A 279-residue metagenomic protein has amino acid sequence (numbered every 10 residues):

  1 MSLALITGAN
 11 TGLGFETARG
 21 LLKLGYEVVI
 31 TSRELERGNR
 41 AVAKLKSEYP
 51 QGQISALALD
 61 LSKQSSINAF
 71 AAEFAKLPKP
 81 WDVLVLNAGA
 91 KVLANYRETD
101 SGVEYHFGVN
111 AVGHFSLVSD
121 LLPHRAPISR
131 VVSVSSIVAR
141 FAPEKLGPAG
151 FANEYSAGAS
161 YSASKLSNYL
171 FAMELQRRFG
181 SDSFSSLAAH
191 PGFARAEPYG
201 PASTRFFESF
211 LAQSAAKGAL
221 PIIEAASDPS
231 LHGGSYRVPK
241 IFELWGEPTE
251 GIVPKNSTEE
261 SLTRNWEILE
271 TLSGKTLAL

Functional and structural regions predicted by a protein language model:
N10-T11, E34: Conserved glycine-rich cofactor-binding loop
G14-F15: N-terminal Rossmann-fold NAD(P) dinucleotide-binding loop
L24-R40: Conserved glycine-rich Rossmann-like NAD(P)H-binding loop of the short-chain dehydrogenase/reductase
L35, L57-A72: The beta1-alpha1 cofactor-binding region of Rossmann-like NAD(H)/NADP(H)-dependent oxidoreductases
Y49-Q53, E73-L86, V92-E98: A glycine-rich helix->loop->beta "capping" turn within Rossmann-like NAD(P)(H)-dependent oxidoreductase domains
A90, A94-Y96, V103-F107, R130-S183 (+1 more regions): Catalytic loop of short-chain dehydrogenase/reductase
E208-E250, E259-T263, E267, K275: C-terminal helical subdomain
